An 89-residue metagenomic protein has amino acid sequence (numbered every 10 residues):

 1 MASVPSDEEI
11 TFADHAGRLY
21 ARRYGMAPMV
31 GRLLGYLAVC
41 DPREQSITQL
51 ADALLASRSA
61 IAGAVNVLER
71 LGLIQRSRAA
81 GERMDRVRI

Functional and structural regions predicted by a protein language model:
M1-Y24: N-terminal leader segment of winged-helix/HTH proteins
R23-Y24, A38-R43: Short helix-capping/hinge SLiMs at alpha-helix to coil transitions
Y24, M29, A79-I89: Short, cationic-aromatic polyanion-contact patches
Q49-D52: A short acidic, leucine-rich amphipathic alpha-helix
V65-N66: Short, hydrophobic-biased segments on the C-terminal half of alpha helices that form "recognition helices"
G72: Glycine-centered, phosphate/nucleic-acid-interacting loop/turn motifs that mediate DNA/RNA or nucleotide
